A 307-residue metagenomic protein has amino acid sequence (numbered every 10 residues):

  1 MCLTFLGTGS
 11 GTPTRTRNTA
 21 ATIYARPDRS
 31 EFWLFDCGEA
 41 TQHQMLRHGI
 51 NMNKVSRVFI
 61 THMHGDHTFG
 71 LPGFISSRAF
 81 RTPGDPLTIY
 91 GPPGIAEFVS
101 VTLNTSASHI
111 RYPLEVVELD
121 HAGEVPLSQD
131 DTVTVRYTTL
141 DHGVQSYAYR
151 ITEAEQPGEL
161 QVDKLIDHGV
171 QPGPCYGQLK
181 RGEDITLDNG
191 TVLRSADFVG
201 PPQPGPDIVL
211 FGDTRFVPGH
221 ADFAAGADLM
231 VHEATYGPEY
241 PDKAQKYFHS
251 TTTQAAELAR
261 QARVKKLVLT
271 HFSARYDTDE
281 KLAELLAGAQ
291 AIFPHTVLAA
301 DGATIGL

Functional and structural regions predicted by a protein language model:
M1-I50, G84-P86, Y149-I151, G158 (+2 more regions): Conserved beta-strand hairpin/beta-sheet module of binuclear metal-dependent hydrolase folds, prominently
T4, Y90, E115-D120, R136-T138 (+1 more regions): General small-molecule cofactor/ligand-binding pocket signal
T14-T16, D130-L210, T214-F223, L229-V231: Active-site-proximal loop/helix segment associated with metal-binding centers of metalloenzymes
T19-A21, V144-A148, D301-A303: Short hydrophobic/aromatic beta-strand or adjacent loop that forms the aromatic wall/cage of a ligand/substrate-binding
F35-G38, V55-M63, P92, V209-T214 (+3 more regions): Active-site neighborhood of phospho(di)ester-bond hydrolases with catalytic His/Asp-centered motifs
E39-Y90, Y112, E118-D120: Active-site metal-binding motif and surrounding structural segment of the metallo-beta-lactamase
G94-T105, L114-A122: A gly/proline- and charged-residue-enriched helix-loop-helix capping module
H121-G123, V217-L307: Binuclear metal-ion centers of metallo-dependent hydrolases, dominated by the metallo-beta-lactamase
